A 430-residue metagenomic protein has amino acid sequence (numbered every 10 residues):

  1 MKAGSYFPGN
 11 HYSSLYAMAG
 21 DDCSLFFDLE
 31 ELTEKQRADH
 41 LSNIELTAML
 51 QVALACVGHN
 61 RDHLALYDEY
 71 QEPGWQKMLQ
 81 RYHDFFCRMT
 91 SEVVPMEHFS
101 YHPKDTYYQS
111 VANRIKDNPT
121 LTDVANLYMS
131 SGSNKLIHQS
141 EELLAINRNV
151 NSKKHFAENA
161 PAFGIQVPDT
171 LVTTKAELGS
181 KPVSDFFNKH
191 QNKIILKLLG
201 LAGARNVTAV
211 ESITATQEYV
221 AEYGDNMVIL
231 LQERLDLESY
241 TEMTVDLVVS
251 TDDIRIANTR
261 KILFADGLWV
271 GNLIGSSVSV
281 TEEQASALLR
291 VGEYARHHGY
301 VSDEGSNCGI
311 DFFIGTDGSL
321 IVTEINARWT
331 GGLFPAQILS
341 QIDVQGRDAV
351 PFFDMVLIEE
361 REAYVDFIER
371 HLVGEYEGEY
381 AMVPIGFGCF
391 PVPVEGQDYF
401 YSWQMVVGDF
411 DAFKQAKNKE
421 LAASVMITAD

Functional and structural regions predicted by a protein language model:
M1-Y82: N-terminal "leader" segments that precede or initiate the main folded domain
I44-C56, L66-D185: Conserved N-proximal alpha/beta basic substrate-recognition cap immediately N-terminal to, or forming the N-lobe
A160, F186-A209, M227-E238: ATP-grasp fold ATP-binding core
Q166-P168, A209-S239, Y294-G299, I427: Conserved ATP-binding module of the ATP-grasp superfamily
D169-T170, K193-Q217, T241-T244, A265-V280: Glycine-rich phosphate-binding loop of ATP-grasp-fold ATP-dependent ligases
L237-E238, E242-H297, N326-V356: ATP-dependent carboxylate/phosphate-activation module, predominantly the ATP-grasp catalytic core and closely related
W269-S319, V356-A381: A long amphipathic alpha-helix within ATP-dependent nucleotide-binding catalytic cores
V344-D430: Peripheral (often C-terminal) accessory segments that flank ATP-dependent C-N-forming ligase machineries
